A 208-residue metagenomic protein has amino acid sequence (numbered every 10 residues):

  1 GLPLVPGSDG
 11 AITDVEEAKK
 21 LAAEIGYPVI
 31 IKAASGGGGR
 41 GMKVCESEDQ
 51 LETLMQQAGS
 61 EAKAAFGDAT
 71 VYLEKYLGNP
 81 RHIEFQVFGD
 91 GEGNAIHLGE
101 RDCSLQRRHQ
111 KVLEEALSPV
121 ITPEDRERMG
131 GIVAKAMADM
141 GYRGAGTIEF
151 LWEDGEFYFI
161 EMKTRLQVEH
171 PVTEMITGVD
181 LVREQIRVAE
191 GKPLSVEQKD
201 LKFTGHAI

Functional and structural regions predicted by a protein language model:
G1-A34, G41: A conserved helix-loop-beta module that forms one wall/lid of the active-site cleft in ATP-utilizing catalytic domains
A33, G38, C45-I208: ATP-dependent carboxylate activation and anion-phosphoryl transfer catalytic cores that bind Mg-ATP to form
